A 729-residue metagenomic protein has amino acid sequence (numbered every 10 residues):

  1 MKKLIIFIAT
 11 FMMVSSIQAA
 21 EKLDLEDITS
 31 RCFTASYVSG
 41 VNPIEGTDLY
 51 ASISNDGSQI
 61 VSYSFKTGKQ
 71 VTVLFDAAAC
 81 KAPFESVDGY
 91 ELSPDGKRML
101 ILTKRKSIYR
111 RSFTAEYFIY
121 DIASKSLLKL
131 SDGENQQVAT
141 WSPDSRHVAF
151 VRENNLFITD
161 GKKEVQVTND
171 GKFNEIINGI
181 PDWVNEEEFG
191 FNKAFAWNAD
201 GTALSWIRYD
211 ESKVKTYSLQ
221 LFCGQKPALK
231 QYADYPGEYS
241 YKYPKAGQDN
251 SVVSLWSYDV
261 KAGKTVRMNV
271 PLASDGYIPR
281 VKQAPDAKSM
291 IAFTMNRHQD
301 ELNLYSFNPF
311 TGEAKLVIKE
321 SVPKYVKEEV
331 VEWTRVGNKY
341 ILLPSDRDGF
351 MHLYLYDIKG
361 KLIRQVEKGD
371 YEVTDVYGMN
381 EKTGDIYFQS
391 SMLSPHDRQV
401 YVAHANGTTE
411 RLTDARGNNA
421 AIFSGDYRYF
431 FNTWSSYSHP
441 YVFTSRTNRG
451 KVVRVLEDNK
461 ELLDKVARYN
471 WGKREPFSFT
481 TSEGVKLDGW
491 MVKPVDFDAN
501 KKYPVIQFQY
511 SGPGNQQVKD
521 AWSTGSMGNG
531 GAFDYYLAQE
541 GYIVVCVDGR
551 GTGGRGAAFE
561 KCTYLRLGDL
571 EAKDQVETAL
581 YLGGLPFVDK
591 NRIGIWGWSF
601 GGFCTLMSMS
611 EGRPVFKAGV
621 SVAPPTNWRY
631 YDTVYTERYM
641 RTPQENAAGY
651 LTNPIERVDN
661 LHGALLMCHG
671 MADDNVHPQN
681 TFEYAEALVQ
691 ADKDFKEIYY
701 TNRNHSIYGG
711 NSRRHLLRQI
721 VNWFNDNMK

Functional and structural regions predicted by a protein language model:
I28, A287, N419-K729: Serine-hydrolase catalytic core recognition
R31, G68, K104-Y109, F113-E116 (+4 more regions): Predominantly five- to eight-bladed beta-propeller fold
S36-V41, E85-E91, I180-D200, R280-V281 (+1 more regions): Signature of short aromatic-glycine-proline-rich micro-motifs recurring in repeat-based ectodomains
V38-N42, I53-I60, T72-L74, D88-E91 (+15 more regions): Non-catalytic accessory segments flanking enzyme active sites
A51-G57, S62-S64, L92, M99-R111 (+14 more regions): Beta-strand C-termini and the immediately following turn/loop, strongest in propeller blades
F65-G68, D121-K125, D160-K163, D259-G263 (+4 more regions): Short loop/turn segments that connect beta-strands within beta-propeller blades
K69-I101, K106, L127-Q137, S321-K324 (+1 more regions): Blade-loop segments of beta-propeller domains
R111-I158, K163-A194: Asp-box/WD-like beta-propeller blade repeats and closely related beta-sheet repeat scaffolds
